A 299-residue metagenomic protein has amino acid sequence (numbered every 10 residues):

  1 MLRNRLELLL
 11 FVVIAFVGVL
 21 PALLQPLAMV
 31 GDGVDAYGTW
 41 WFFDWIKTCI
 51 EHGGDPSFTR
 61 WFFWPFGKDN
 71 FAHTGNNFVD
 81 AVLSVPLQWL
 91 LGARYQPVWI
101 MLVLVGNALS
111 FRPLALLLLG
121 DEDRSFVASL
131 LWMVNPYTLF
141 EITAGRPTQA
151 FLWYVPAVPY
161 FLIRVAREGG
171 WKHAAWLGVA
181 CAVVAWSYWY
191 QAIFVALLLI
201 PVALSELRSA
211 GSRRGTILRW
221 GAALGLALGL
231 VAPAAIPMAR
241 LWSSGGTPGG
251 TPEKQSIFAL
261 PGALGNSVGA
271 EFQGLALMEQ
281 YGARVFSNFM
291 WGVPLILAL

Functional and structural regions predicted by a protein language model:
M1, R167-G170, S212-R213: Helix-boundary and loop/linker segments of multi-pass membrane transporters
M1-L10: N-terminal membrane topogenic signal
F11, W41-D44, T48, A81 (+3 more regions): Active-site-proximal helix/loop capping residues that flank conserved catalytic or ligand/cofactor
F11-I14, W99-L118, D123-R208, W220 (+1 more regions): Membrane-embedded helix bundles of polyisoprenyl
A15-N107, N135-F140, R146-L152, F258-M278: Membrane-interface coil-to-helix junctions
V19, L23-P26, W89, V165 (+3 more regions): Transmembrane helix-loop junctions and nearby membrane-interface residues
D32-A36, A72-H73, M101-V105, T148-L152 (+6 more regions): Hydrophobic alpha-helical scaffolding
G33, Y37-G38, F42-C49, G229-L299: Periplasmic/ER-lumenal interhelical loops and adjacent helix-loop junctions in multi-pass membrane proteins
